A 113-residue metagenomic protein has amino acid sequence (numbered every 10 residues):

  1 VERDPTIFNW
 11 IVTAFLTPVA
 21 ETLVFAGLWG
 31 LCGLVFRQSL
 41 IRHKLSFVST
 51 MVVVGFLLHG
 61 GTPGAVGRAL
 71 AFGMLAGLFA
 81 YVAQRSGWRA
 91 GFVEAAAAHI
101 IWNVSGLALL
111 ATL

Functional and structural regions predicted by a protein language model:
V1-P5: Membrane-interface interhelical connector segments
N9-L113: Transmembrane helix-loop-helix hairpins at the membrane interface of multi-pass integral membrane proteins
